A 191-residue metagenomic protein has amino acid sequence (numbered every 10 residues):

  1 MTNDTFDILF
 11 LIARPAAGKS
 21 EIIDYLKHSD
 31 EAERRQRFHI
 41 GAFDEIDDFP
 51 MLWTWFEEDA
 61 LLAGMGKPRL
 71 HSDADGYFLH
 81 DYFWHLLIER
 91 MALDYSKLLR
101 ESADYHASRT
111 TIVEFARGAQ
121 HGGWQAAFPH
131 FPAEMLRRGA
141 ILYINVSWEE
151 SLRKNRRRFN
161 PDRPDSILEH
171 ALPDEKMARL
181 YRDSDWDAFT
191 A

Functional and structural regions predicted by a protein language model:
M1-A191: Glycine-rich phosphate-binding loop of ATP-dependent small-molecule kinases
